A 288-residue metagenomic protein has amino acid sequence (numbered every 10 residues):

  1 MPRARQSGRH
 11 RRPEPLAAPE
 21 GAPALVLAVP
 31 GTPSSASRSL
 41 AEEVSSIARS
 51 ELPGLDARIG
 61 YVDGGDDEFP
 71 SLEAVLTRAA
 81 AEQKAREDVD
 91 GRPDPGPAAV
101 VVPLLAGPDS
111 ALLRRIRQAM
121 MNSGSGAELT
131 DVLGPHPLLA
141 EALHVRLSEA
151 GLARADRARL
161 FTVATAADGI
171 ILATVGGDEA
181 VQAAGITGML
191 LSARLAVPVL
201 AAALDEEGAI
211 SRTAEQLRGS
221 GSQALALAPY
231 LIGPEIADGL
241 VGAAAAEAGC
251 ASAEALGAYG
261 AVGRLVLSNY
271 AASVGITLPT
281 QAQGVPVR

Functional and structural regions predicted by a protein language model:
M1-R288: Active-site-proximal alpha-helix that buttresses catalytic centers in soluble enzyme cores
